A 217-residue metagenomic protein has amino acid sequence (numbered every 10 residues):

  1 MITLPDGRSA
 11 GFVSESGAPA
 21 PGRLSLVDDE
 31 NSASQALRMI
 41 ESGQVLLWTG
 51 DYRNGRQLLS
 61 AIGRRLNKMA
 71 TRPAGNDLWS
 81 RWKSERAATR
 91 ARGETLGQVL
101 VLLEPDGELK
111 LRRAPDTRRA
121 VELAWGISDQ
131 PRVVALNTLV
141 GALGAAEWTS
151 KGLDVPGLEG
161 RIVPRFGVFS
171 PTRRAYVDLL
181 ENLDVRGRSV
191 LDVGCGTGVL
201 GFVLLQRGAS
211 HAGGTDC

Functional and structural regions predicted by a protein language model:
M1-E15, P21-S32, R38-L153: N-terminal auxiliary segments of SAM/dcSAM-dependent transferases
P5, P19-P21, P131, P156 (+3 more regions): Proline-rich intrinsically disordered, low-complexity coils
S14-V27, V193, S210-C217: Amphipathic repeat-derived elements
G22, N137-V185: Class I SAM-dependent transferase core
N31-S32, F169, S189: A generic structural signal for short
L111, G126-V133, P156-I162, N182-V190: Generic structural signal for short, solvent-exposed loop/turn connectors between secondary structure elements
R173-C217: Conserved SAM/SAH cofactor-binding pocket of Class I
